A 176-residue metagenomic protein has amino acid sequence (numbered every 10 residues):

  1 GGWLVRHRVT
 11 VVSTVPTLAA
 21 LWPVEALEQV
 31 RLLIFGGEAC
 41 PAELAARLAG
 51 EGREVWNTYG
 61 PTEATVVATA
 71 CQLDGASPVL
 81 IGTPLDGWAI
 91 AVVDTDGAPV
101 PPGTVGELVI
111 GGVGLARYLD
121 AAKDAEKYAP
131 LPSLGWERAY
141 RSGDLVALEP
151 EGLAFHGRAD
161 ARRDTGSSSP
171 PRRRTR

Functional and structural regions predicted by a protein language model:
G1-L80, G87-A89, D94-P99: Adenylate-forming
E54-N57, Q72-R176: AMP-dependent adenylate-forming
